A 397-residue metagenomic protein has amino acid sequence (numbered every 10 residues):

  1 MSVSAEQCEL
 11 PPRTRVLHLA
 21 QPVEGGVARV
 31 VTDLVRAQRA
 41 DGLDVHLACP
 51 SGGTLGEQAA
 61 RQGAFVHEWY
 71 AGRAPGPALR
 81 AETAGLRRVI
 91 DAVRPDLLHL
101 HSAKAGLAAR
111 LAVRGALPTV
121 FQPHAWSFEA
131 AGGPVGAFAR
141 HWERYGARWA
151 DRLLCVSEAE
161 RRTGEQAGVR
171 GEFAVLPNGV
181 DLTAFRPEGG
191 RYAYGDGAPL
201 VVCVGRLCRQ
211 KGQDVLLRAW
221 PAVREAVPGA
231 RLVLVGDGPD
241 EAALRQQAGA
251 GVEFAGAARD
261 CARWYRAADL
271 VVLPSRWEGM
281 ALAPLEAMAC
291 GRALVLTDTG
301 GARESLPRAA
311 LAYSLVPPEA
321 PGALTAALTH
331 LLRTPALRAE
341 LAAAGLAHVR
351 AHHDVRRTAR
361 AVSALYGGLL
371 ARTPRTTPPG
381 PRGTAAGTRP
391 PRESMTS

Functional and structural regions predicted by a protein language model:
V3, E9, L17-G25, R29-A81 (+2 more regions): N-terminal strand-loop element at the rim of the active site of nucleotide-sugar-dependent glycosyltransferases
L17, A193-K211, L217-W220: Conserved donor-binding/catalytic core segment of Leloir-type glycosyltransferases
A74-A81, E165, G179-G197, R356 (+1 more regions): Acidic anion/phosphate-binding donor-loop and adjacent secondary structure in glycosyltransferase catalytic cores
A78-A84, P118, S127-W149: Nucleotide-sugar donor phosphate/pyrophosphate-binding loop at the beta->alpha transition of glycosyltransferases
W149-A174, V180, A184: A short, active-site helix/loop in glycosyltransferases that binds the activated sugar's phosphate group
A257, R276: Aromatic "clamp/platform" in nucleotide-sugar-dependent glycosyltransferases that forms part of the donor/acceptor
A293-T297: Short hydrophobic beta-strand element within catalytic cores of glycosyltransferases and related nucleotide-activated
R308-G322, H330-P335: Conserved acidic donor-binding segment of nucleotide-sugar-dependent glycosyltransferases
